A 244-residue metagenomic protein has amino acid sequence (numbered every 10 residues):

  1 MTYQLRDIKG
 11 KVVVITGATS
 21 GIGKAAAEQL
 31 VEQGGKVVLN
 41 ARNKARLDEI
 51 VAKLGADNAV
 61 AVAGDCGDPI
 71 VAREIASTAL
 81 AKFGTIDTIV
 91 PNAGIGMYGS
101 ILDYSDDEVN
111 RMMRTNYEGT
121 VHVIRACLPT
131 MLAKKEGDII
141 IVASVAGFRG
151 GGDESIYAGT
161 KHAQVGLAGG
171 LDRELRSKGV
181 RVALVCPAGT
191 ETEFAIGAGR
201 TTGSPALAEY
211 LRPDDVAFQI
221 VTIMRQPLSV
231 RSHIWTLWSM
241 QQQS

Functional and structural regions predicted by a protein language model:
T19-S20: Conserved glycine-rich cofactor-binding loop
Q33-I50: Conserved glycine-rich Rossmann-like NAD(P)H-binding loop of the short-chain dehydrogenase/reductase
K44, A63-I75, D106: The beta1-alpha1 cofactor-binding region of Rossmann-like NAD(H)/NADP(H)-dependent oxidoreductases
S100-I101, E108-N110: Substrate-binding pocket helix/loop in short-chain dehydrogenase/reductase
I124, T160: Active-site helix of classical SDR
S144: Residue(s) in the substrate-gating loop at a strand-loop-helix junction that position the organic substrate next
V180, L184-V185, S204-Q243: C-terminal helical subdomain
